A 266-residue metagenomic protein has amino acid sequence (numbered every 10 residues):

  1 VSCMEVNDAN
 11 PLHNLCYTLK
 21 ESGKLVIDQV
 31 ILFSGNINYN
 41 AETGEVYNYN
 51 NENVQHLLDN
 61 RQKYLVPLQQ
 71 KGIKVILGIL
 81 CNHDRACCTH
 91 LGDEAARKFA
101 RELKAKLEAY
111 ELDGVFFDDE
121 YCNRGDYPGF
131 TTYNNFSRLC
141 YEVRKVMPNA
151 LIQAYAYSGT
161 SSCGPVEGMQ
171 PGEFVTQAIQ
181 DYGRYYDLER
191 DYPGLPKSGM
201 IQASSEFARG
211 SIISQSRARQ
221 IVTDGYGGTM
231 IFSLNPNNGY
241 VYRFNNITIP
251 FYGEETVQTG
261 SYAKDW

Functional and structural regions predicted by a protein language model:
V1-W266: Secreted glycan hydrolases and related glycan-binding modules that recognize and/or cleave
